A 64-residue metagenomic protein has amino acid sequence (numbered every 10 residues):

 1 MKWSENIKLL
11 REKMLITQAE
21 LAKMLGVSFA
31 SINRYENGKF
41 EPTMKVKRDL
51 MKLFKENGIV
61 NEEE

Functional and structural regions predicted by a protein language model:
M1-K13, M51: A short, Lys/Arg-rich alpha-helix, primarily the initiator
L10, L21, L25, L50-L53: Generic leucine side-chain signal with a strong bias for well-ordered alpha-helical environments
L15-N33: Short alpha-helical DNA-recognition segment
K45-E64: DNA major-groove recognition helix of helix-turn-helix/homeodomain DNA-binding modules
